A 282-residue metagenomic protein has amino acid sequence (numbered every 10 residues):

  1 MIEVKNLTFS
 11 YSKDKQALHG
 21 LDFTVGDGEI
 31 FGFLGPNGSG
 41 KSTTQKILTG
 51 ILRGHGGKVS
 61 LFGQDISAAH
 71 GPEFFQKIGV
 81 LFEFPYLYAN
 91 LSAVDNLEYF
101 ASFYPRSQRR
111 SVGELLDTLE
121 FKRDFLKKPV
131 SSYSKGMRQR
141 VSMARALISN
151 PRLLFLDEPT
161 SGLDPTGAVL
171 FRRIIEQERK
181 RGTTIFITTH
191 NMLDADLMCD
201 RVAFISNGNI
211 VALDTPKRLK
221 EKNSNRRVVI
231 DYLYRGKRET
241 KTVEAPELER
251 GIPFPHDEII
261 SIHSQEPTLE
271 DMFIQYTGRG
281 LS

Functional and structural regions predicted by a protein language model:
M1-V4, T8-G20, D27, H70: A short, flexible loop at the N-terminus of ABC-type nucleotide-binding domains that lies
G57-S67, E73-F74: Conserved ABC transporter NBD signature motif
E98, R109-F125: Conserved ABC ATPase "signature" region
N150: Conserved catalytic motifs of ABC-family nucleotide-binding domains
L154-E158: Catalytic Walker B motif of ABC-type/P-loop ATPase nucleotide-binding domains
L213-D214: ABC ATPase "signature
